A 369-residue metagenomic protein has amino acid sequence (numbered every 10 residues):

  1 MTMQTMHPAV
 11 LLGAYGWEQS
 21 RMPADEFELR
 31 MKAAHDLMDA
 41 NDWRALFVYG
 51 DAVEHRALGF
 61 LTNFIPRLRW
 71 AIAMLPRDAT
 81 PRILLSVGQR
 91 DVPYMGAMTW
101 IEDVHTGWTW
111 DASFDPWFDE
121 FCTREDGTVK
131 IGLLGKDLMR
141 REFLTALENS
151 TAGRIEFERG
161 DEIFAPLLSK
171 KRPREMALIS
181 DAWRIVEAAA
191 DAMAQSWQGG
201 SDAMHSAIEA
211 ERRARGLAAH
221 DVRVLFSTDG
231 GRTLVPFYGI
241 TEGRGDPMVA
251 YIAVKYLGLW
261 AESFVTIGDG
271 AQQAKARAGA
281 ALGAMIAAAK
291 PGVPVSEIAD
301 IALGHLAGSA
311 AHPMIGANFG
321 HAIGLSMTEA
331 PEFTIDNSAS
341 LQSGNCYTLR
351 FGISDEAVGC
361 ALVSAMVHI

Functional and structural regions predicted by a protein language model:
M1-I369: Active-site neighborhoods and metal-handling regions in enzymes and metal-associated proteins
